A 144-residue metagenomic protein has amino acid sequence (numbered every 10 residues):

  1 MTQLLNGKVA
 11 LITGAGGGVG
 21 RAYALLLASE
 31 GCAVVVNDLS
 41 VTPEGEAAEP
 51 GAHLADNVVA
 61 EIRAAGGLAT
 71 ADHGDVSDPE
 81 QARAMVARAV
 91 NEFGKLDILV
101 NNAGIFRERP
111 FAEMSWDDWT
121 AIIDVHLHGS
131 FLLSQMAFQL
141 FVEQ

Functional and structural regions predicted by a protein language model:
Q3-V35: Canonical Rossmann dinucleotide-binding motif of NAD(H)/NADP(H)-dependent dehydrogenases/reductases, specifically
N6, A65-L68, R88-N101, R107-P110: A glycine-rich helix->loop->beta "capping" turn within Rossmann-like NAD(P)(H)-dependent oxidoreductase domains
E30-N57: Conserved glycine-rich Rossmann-like NAD(P)H-binding loop of the short-chain dehydrogenase/reductase
A52-H53, H73-A87, W116: The beta1-alpha1 cofactor-binding region of Rossmann-like NAD(H)/NADP(H)-dependent oxidoreductases
A60-P79: Rossmann-fold cofactor-recognition segment
I62, P110-F111, D118-I123: Substrate-binding pocket helix/loop in short-chain dehydrogenase/reductase
S134-Q135: A short, exposed helix-loop element centered on a Lys and neighboring polar residues
